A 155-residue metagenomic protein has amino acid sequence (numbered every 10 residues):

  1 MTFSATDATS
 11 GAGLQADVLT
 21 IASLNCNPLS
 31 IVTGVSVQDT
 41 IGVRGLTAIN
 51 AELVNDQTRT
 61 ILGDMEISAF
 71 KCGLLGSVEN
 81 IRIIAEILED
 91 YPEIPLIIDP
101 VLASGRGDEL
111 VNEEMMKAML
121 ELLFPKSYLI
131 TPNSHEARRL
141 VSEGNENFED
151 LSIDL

Functional and structural regions predicted by a protein language model:
M1-T2, V18-I98, L102-G105: Conserved N-terminal subdomain of the carbohydrate kinase-like
S4-G11: Short, glycine-rich nucleotide/cofactor-binding loops
D7, D17, D99, N133-E136: Acidic active-site catalytic centers that drive phospho-/nucleotidyl reactions and related ester hydrolyses
L14: Active-site-proximal alpha-helical scaffold in enzymes
T47-E52, S104-F124: Conserved phosphate-binding/catalytic loop of the ribokinase/pfkB sugar-kinase fold
N112-L155: Conserved phosphate/ATP/ADP-binding segment of small-molecule kinases
